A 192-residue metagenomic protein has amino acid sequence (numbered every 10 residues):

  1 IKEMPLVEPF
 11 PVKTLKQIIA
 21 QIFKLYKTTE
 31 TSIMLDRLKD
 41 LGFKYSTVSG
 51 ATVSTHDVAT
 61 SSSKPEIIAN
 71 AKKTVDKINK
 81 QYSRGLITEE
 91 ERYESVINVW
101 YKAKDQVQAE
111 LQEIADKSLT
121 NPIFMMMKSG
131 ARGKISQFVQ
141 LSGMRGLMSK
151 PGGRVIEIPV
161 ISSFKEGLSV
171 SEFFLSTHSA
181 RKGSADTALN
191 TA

Functional and structural regions predicted by a protein language model:
I1-E89, Q137-A192: Feature marking long nucleic-acid-engaging regions of large polymerase/nuclease enzymes
E90-S142: Gly/Pro-rich turn-and-neighbor structural signature
